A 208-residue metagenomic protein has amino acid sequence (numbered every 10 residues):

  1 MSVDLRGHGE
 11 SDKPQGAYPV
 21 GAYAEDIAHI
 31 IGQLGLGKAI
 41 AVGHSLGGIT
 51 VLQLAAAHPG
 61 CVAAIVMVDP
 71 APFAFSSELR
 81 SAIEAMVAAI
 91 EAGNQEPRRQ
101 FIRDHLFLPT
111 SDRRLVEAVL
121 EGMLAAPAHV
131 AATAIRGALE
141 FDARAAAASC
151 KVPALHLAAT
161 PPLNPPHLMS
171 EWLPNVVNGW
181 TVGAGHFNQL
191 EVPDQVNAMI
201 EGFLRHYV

Functional and structural regions predicted by a protein language model:
S2-L46, T50, A198-E201: Active-site loop/oxyanion-hole signature of alpha/beta-hydrolase fold enzymes
L5-G9, P72, G185-N188: Alpha/beta-hydrolase active-site loop signature
S11-A17, S77-E78, H167-L168: Conserved catalytic-core motifs of eukaryotic protein kinase domains, centered on the activation segment
G32-K38, P59-G60, K151-V152: Active-site acidic short loop of glycosyltransferases
G47, V51-A55, P166: Short helix immediately C-terminal to the catalytic nucleophile in hydrolase catalytic domains
L52-A57, C61-G93: Flexible "cap/lid" loop of the alpha/beta hydrolase fold
F75-A82, A92-A148: Conserved alpha/beta-hydrolase catalytic His-Asp/Glu region
P153-L190, Q195: Conserved loop-alpha-helix segment in the C-terminal half of the alpha/beta-hydrolase fold that carries the catalytic
